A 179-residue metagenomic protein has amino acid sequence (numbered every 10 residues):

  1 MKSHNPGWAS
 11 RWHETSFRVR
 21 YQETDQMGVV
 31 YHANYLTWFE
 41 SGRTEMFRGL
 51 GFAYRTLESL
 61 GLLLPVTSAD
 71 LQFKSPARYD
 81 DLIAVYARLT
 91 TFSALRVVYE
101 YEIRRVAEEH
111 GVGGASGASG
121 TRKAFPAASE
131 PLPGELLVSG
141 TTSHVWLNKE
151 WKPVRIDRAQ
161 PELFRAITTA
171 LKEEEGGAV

Functional and structural regions predicted by a protein language model:
M1-G49, V179: Catalytic strand-loop segment that frames the active site of acyl-thioester-processing enzymes
K2-G7, H13-T15, F73-L82, T90-V179: HotDog/MaoC-like acyl-thioester-processing domains
H32, S59-L60: A short beta-loop-beta micro-motif enriched in histidine and acidic residues
Y35-W38, P65, S143: Residue-level recognition of specific faces of alpha-helices
G49-T56: Short, surface-exposed acidic-centric catalytic microdomains
L60, T67, I83, V97: Exposed loop/turn and edge beta-strand positions of beta-sandwich/beta-sheet ligand-binding modules
G61-P76: Small beta-barrel nucleic-acid-binding modules, principally OB-folds
